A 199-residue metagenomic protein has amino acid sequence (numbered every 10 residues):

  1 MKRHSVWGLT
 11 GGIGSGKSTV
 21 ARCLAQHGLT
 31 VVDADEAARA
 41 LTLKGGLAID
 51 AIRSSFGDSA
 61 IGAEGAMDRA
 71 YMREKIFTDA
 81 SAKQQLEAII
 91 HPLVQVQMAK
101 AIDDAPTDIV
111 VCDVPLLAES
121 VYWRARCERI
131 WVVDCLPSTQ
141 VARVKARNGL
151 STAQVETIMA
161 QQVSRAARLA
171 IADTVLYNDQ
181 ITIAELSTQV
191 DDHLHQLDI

Functional and structural regions predicted by a protein language model:
M1-E36: Walker A (P-loop) phosphate-binding motif
V6, L29-V31, I109, I130 (+1 more regions): Hydrophobic "anchor" residues on beta-strands that sit immediately upstream of conserved functional sites
C23, H27, I49-R53, P137-K145 (+2 more regions): An amphipathic alpha-helix signature
H27, F56, R126-C127, I171-A172: Short, structured coil segments at secondary-structure junctions
T30, E36, R129, D173-T174: Well-ordered beta-strand positions
E36-D108: ATP-dependent small-molecule kinase phosphotransfer cores that center on conserved nucleotide phosphate-binding segments
V96-D104, I109-A146: ATP-dependent NMP and nucleoside kinases share a basic, alpha-helical "lid"
Q97-M98, P106, R124-A125, A142 (+2 more regions): Small-molecule kinase domains that catalyze NTP-dependent phosphoryl transfer to phosphate-bearing small molecules
